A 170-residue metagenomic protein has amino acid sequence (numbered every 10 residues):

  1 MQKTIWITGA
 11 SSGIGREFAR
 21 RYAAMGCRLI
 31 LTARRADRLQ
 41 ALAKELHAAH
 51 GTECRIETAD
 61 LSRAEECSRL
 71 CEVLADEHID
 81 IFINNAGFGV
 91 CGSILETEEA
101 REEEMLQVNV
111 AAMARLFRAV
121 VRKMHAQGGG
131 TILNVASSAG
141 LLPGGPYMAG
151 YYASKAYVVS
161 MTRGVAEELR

Functional and structural regions predicted by a protein language model:
S11-S12: Conserved glycine-rich cofactor-binding loop
M25-L42: Conserved glycine-rich Rossmann-like NAD(P)H-binding loop of the short-chain dehydrogenase/reductase
A36-D37, T58-R69, E99: The beta1-alpha1 cofactor-binding region of Rossmann-like NAD(H)/NADP(H)-dependent oxidoreductases
N85-V90: Conserved NAD(P)H cofactor-binding loop of Rossmann-fold oxidoreductase domains
S93-I94, R101-L106: Substrate-binding pocket helix/loop in short-chain dehydrogenase/reductase
F117, S154: Active-site helix of classical SDR
S137: Residue(s) in the substrate-gating loop at a strand-loop-helix junction that position the organic substrate next
